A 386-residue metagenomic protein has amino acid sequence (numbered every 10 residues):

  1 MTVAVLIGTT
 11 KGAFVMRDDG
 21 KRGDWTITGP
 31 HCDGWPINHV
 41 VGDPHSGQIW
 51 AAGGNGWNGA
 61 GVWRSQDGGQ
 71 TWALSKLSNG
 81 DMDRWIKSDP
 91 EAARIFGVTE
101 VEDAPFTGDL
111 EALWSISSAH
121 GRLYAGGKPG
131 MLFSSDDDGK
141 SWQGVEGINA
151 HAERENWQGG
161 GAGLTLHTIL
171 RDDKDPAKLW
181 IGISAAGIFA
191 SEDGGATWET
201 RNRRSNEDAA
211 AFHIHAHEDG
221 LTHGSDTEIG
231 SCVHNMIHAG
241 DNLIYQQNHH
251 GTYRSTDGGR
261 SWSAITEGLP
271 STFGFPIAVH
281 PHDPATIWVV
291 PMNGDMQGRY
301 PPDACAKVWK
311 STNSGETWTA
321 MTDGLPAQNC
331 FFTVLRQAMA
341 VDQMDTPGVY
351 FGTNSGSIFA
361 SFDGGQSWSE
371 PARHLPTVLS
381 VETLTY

Functional and structural regions predicted by a protein language model:
M1-Y386: Extracellular glycan-interacting surfaces
